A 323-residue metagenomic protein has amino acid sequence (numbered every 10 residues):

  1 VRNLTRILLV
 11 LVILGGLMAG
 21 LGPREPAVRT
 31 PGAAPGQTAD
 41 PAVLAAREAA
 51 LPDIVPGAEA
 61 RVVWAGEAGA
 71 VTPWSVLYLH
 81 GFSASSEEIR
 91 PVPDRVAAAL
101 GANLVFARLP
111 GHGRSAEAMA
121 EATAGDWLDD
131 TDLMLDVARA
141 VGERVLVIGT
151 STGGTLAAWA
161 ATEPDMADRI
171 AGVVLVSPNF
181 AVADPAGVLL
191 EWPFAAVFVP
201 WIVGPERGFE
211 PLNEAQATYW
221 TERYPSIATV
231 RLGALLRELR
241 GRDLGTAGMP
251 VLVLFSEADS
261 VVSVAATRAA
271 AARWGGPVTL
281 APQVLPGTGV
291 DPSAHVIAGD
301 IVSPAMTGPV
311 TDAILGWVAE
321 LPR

Functional and structural regions predicted by a protein language model:
V55-L100, L104-L109: Short, surface-exposed "cap/lid" segments of acyl-processing enzymes
P91-V92, M249, V262-G276: Short alpha-helix in the alpha/beta-hydrolase fold that links the catalytic acid
R114-V141: Catalytic nucleophile-loop/oxyanion-hole region of alpha/beta-hydrolase and closely related hydrolase-like folds
I148-A157: Gly/Ala-rich beta-loop-alpha elbow adjacent to hydrolase catalytic centers
V174-P185: Active-site nucleophile loop of the alpha/beta-hydrolase fold
A247, V253-F255, D259: Short beta-strand/loop motif that positions the catalytic acidic residue of the alpha/beta-hydrolase fold
W274-G299: Catalytic histidine neighborhood in serine/cysteine hydrolases with alpha/beta-hydrolase-type architecture
V290-R323: Catalytic active-site module of serine/aspartate enzymes centered on a nucleophile-bearing elbow/loop
